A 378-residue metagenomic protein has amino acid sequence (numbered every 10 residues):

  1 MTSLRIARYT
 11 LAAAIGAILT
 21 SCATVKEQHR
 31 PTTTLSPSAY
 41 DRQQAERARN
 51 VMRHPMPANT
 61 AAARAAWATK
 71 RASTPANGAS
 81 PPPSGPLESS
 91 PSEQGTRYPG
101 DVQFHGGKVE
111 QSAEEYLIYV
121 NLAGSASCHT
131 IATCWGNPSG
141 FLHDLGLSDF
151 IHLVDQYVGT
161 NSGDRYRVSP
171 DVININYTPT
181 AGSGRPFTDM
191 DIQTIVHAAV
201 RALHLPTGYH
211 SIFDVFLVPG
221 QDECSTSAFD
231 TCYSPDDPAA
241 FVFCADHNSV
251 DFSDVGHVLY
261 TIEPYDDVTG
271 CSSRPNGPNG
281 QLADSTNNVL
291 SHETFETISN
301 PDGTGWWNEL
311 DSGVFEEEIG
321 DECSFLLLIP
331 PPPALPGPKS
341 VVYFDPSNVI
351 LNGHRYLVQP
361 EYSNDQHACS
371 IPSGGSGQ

Functional and structural regions predicted by a protein language model:
T2-L11: Bacterial N-terminal signal peptides that target proteins for export
T10-T20: Bacterial N-terminal signal peptides
C22-Q103, V120, G136-T160, D164-R167: N-terminal zymogen propeptides
G100, Q111-T130: Fold-level signature of zinc-dependent metallopeptidase catalytic domains
Q111-Y116, G208-F213, G256-L259: Loop/turn elements at helix/coil->beta-strand transitions in domains of secreted/extracellular proteins
G163-F252: Active-site-proximal segments of metallohydrolase catalytic domains
Y233-D284, N300-Q378: Metalloprotease/metallohydrolase-associated module, dominated by Zn2+-dependent proteases
N288-N300: Active-site recognition of the HExxH zinc-binding catalytic motif
